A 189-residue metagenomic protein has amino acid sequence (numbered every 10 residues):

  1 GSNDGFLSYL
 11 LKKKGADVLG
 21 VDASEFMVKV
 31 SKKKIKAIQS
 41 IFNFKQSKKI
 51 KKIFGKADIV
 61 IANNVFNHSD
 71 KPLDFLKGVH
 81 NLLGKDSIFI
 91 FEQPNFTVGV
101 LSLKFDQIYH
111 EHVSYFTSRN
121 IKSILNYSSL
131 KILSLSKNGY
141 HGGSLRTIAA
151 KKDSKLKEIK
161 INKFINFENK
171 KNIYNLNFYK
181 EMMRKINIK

Functional and structural regions predicted by a protein language model:
G5-Q46: Class I SAM-dependent methyltransferase SAM/SAH-binding core
F44-G55: Short amphipathic alpha-helix with an adjacent loop that forms part of the alpha/beta core around
D58-I61: A conserved beta-strand element that flanks and buttresses the S-adenosyl-L-methionine
V65: Hydrophobic adenine-recognition pocket in adenosine-nucleotide-binding enzymes
L73-I90: A short glycine-rich, Lys/Arg-flanked "PGG" loop and its adjoining helix->strand segment in the class I
F89-S114, S118-K122: Short, glycine-/aromatic-enriched active-site segment of Class I SAM-dependent methyltransferases
L130-H141: Conserved S-adenosyl-L-methionine
H141-N187: Flexible, glycine-/basic-rich loop-and-beta segments that form/coincide with the SAM-dependent methyltransferase
